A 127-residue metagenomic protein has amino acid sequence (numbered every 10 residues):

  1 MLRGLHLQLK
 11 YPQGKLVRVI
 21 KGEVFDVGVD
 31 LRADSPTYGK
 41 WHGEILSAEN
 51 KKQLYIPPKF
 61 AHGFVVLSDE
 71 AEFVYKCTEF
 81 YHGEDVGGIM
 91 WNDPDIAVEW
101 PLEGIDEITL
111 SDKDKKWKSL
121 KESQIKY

Functional and structural regions predicted by a protein language model:
M1-N50, S68-E70, Y75-Y127: Non-catalytic, conserved peripheral segments adjacent to functional cores
S47-F64: Conserved SET/PR-domain catalytic core that frames the SAM/AdoMet-binding pocket
